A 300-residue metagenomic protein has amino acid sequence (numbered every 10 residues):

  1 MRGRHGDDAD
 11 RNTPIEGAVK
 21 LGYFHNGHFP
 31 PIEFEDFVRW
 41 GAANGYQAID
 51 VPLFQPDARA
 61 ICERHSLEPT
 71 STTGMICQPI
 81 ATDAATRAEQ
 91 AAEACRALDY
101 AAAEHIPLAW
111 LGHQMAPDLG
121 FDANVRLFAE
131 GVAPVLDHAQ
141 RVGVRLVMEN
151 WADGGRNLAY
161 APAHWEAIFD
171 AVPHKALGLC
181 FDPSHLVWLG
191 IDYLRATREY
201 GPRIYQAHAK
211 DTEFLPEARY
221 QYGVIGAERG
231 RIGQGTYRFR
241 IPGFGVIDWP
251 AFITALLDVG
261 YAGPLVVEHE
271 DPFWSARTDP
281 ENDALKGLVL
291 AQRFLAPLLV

Functional and structural regions predicted by a protein language model:
D8-A42, H105-I106, A159-F181, L186-V300: Histidine-acidic metal/acid-base catalytic patches
R11-I15, D83-L179, E199: Active-site acidic/histidine proton-transfer and metal-coordination neighborhood in alpha/beta enzyme cores
K20-I32, Q78-A91, D118-N124, I241: Active-site mouth loops of central-metabolism enzymes
G27-F29, L53-Q55, M75-Q78, H113-P117 (+4 more regions): Active-site-proximal loop/turn and secondary-structure-junction residues that shape catalytic pockets, frequently
V38-P52, T73-Q78: N-terminal substrate-binding region of glycoside hydrolase catalytic domains
D50, S71-T73, W110, V147 (+2 more regions): Conserved beta-strand positions in the central sheet of alpha/beta enzyme cores
D50-H65, M115-G120: Glycine-rich, proline-tolerant flexible connector loops at the mouths of alpha/beta enzymes
I61-Q78, A129-A139, E166-V172, W249: Alpha-helix-loop-beta-strand connector modules within alpha/beta enzyme cores
